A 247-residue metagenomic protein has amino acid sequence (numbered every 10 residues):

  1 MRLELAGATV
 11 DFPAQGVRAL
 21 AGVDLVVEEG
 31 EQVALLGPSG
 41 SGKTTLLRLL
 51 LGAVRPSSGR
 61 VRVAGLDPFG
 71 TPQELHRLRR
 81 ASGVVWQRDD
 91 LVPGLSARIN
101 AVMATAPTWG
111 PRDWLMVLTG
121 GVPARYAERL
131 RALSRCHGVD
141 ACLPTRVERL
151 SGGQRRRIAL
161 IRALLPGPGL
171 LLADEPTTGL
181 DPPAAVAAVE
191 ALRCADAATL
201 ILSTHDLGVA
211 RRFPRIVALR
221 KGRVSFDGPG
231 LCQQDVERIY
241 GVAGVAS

Functional and structural regions predicted by a protein language model:
L36-P38: The feature captures the beta-strand-to-loop junction immediately N-terminal to the Walker
L51: Helix-to-loop junction immediately C-terminal to a conserved catalytic motif
G59-G70, L78: Conserved ABC transporter NBD signature motif
R146-L150, Q154: Conserved ABC ATPase signature
L160: Hydrophobic anchor residue at the start of the ABC signature
A163-L164: ABC ATPase C-loop
L171-D174: Catalytic Walker B motif of ABC-type/P-loop ATPase nucleotide-binding domains
R223-A246: Conserved beta-strand-loop-alpha-helix hinge in the C-terminal portion of ABC ATPase nucleotide-binding domains
